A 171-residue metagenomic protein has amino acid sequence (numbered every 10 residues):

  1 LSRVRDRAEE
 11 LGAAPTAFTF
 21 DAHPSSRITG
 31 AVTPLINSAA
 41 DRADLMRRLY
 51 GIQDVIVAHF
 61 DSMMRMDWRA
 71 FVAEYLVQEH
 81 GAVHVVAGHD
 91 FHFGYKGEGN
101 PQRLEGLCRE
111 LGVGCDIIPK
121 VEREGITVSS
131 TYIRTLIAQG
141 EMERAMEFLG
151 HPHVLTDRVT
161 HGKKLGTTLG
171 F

Functional and structural regions predicted by a protein language model:
L1-S38: N-terminal catalytic cores of NTP/NDP-binding nucleotidyl/phosphoryl-transfer enzymes
G12-T16, D54, G114: Residues at the starts of beta-strands that form the adenosine-phosphate
F18-T19, A58, G88: A cross-family glycoside hydrolase active-site/sugar-binding cleft signature
T33-A43, R65-V72: Glycine-rich, highly charged phosphate/nucleotide-binding loops
A39-V55: A glycine-rich helix N-cap at a beta->alpha junction
H59-M64: Conserved Switch II/interswitch segment of TRAFAC-class P-loop GTPases
R69-A73, V77-F171: Active-site cores that bind ATP or allylic diphosphates and position pyrophosphate for catalysis
